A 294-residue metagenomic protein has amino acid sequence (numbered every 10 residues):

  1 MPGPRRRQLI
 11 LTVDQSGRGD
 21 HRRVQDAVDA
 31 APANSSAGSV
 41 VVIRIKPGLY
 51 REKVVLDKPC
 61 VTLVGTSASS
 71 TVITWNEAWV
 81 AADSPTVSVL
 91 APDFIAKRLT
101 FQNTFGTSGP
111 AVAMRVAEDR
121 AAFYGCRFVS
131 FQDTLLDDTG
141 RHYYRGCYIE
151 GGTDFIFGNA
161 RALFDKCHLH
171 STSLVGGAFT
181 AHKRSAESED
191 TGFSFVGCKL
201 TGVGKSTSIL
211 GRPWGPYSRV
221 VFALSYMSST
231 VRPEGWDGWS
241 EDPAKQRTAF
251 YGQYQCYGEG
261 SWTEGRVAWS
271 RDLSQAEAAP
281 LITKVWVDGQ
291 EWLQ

Functional and structural regions predicted by a protein language model:
M1-Q294: Sequence-level preference for short, compositionally simple segments enriched in small aliphatic or small polar residues
